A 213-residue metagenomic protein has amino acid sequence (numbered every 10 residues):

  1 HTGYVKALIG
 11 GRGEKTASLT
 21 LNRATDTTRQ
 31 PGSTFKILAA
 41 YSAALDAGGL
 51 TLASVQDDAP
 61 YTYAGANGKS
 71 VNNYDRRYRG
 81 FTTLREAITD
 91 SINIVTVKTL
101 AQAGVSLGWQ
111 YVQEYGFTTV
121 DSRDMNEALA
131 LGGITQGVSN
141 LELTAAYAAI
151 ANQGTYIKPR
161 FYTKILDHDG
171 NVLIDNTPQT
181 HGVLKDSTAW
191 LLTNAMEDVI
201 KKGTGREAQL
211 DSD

Functional and structural regions predicted by a protein language model:
H1, V5-I9, E14-T27, G137-A145 (+1 more regions): A penicillin-recognizing enzyme superfamily signal
T2-V5, R12-T16, Q30, Y61-A64 (+5 more regions): Solvent-exposed loop/turn segments at secondary-structure junctions within structured extracellular/periplasmic domains
G3, Q30-Q56, A87, A146-I150 (+1 more regions): Active-site SXXK
K15-T16, L45-S54, T118-V120, N152-I157: Secondary-structure transition/capping motifs at alpha-helix termini and the adjoining loop/turn into the next element
G49-G108, Y156, H168-D198: Conserved catalytic neighborhood of penicillin-recognizing serine enzymes
S54, A59, E127-L129, R160-T163: Extracytoplasmic/periplasmic beta-strand context in beta-sandwich domains, especially the cupredoxin/COX2 CuA-binding
K69-N72, G104-A145: Mid-domain, small-residue-enriched loop/turn segments at the edges of structured enzyme/sensor domains
L100-A103, Q110-E114, R123-N126, K158-T163 (+1 more regions): Short coil/turn segments at secondary-structure boundaries
